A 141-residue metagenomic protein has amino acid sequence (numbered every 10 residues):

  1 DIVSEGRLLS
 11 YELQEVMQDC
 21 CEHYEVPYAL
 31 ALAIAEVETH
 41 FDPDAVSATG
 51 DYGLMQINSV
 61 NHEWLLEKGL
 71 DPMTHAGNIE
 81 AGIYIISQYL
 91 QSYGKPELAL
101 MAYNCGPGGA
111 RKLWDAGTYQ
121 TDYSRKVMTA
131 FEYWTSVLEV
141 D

Functional and structural regions predicted by a protein language model:
D1-F41, A76, I83, V137-D141: Export/targeting segments at the very N-terminus of extracytoplasmic proteins
Y11, E15-D19, L32, E80-S87 (+5 more regions): Solvent-exposed, polar/charged alpha-helical surfaces in well-ordered, non-transmembrane soluble domains, broadly
H23-P27, A48, Y93, Q120: Extracellular/periplasmic catalytic domains that process cell-envelope and extracellular macromolecules
A35-E38, N58-V60, Y103-N104: Active-site-proximal beta-strand/loop segments in catalytic clefts of secreted hydrolases
T39-V46, E63-W64, P107-L113: Secretory-pathway/luminal and periplasmic proteins that interact with or process carbohydrate-rich
S47-E67, A81-G82, V127: Substrate-binding/active-site groove segments that recognize and process beta-1,4-linked N-acetyl-hexosamine
G69-N78: A short, structured beta-strand-centered segment in the mid-to-C-terminal lobe of catalytic cores from group-transfer
G94-D141: Catalytic and substrate-binding regions of cell-wall glycan-acting enzymes that process beta-1,4-linked
